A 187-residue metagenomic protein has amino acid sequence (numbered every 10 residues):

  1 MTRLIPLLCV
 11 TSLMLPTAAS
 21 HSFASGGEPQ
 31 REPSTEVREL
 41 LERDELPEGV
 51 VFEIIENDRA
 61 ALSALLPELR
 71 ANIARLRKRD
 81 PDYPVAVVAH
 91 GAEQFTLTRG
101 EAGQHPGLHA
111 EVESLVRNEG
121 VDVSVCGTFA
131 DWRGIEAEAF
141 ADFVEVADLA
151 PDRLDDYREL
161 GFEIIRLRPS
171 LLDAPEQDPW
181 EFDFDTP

Functional and structural regions predicted by a protein language model:
M1-L4: Positively charged n-region of N-terminal signal peptides that target proteins for export
P6-P16: Bacterial N-terminal signal peptides
A18-G27: Signal peptide processing junction and immediate N-terminal pro/mature segment of secreted/exported proteins
G26-G27, T98-P187: A cross-taxonomic marker for long C-terminal extensions/tails that follow the last structured domain
I54-L66, R99: Short, glycine-rich nucleotide/cofactor-binding loops
L62-R79: Histidine-anchored nucleotide/phosphate-binding helix
L76-V87, V125-T128: Surface-exposed patches in mature extracellular/periplasmic domains of secreted proteins
Y83-T98: Acidic helix-start/capping segments at beta-turn-to-alpha-helix junctions
